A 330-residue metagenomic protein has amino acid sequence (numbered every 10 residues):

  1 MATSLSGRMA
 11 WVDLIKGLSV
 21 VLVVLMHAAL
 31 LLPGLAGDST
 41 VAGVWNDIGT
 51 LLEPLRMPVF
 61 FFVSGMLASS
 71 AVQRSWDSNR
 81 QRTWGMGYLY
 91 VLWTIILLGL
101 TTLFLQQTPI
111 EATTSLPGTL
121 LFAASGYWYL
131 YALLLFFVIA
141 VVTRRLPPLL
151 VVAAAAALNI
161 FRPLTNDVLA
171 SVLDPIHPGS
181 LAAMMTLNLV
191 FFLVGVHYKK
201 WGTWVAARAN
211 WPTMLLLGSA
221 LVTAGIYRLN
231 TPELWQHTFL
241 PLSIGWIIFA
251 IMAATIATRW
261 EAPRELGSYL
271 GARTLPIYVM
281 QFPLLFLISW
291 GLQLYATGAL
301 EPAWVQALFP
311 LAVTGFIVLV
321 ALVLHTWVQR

Functional and structural regions predicted by a protein language model:
M1-W11: Short, Lys/Arg-rich, polar N-terminal cytosolic tail immediately upstream of the first transmembrane signal-anchor
R8-M9, V72-Q81, I139-L150, Y198-W211 (+2 more regions): Membrane-interface helix-boundary motifs at transmembrane edges
A10-S70, M86-T94: Functionally critical transmembrane alpha-helices in membrane proteins and complexes, commonly lining
W45-P58, L116-Y131, L164-F191, G225-F249 (+2 more regions): Interfacial loop-to-helix transition and helix-capping segments at the boundaries of transmembrane helices
T50-V59, A71-T101, P109-Y127, A132 (+3 more regions): Transmembrane alpha-helical segments and their boundary/interface "anchor" motifs in multi-pass integral membrane
M57-S70, W128-V141, S171-A206, L240-E261 (+1 more regions): Specific transmembrane alpha-helix
V142-T238, S289, P302: Aromatic-enriched alpha-helical transmembrane segments of multi-pass intramembrane proteins
P232-R330: Alpha-helical transmembrane segments of multi-pass integral membrane proteins
